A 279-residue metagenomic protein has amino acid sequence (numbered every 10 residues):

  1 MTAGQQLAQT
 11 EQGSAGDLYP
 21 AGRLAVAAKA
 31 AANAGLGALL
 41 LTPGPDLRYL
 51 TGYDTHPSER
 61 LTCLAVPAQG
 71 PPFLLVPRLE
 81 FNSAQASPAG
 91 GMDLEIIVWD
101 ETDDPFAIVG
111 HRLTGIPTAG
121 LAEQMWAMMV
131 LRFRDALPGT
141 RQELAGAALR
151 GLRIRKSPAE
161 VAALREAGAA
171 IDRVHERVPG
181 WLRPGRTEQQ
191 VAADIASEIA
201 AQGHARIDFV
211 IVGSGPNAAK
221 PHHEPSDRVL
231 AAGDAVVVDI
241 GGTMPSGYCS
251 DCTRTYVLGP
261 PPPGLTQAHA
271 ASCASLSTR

Functional and structural regions predicted by a protein language model:
M1-R279: Active-site neighborhoods and metal-handling regions in enzymes and metal-associated proteins
